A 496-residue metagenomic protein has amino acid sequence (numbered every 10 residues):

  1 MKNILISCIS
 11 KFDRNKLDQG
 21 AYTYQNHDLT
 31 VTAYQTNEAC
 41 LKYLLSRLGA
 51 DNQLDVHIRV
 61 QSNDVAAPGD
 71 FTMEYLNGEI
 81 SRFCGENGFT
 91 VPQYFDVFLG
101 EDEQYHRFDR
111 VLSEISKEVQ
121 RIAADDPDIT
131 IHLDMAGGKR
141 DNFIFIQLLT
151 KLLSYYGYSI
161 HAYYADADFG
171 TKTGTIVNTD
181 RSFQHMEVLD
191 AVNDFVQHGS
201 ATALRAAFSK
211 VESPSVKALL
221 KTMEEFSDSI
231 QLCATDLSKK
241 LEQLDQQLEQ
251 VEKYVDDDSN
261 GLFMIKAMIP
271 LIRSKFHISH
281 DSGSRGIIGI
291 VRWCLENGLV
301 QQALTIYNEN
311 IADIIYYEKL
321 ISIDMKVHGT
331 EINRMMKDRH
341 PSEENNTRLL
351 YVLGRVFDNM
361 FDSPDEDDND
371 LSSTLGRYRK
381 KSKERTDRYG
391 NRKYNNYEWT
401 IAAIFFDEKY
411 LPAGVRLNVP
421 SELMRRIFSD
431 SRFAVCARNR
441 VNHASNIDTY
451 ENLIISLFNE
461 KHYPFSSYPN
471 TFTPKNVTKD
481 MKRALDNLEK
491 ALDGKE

Functional and structural regions predicted by a protein language model:
M1-T130, F145-E496: Long, low-complexity, Lys/Arg-enriched
L133: Conformationally flexible catalytic loops at phosphate/diphosphate-handling active centers
G137-K139: Hydrophobic/aromatic interaction determinants used to assemble and anchor large protein complexes
N142: Short, electropositive, low-hydrophobicity segments enriched in small/polar residues
